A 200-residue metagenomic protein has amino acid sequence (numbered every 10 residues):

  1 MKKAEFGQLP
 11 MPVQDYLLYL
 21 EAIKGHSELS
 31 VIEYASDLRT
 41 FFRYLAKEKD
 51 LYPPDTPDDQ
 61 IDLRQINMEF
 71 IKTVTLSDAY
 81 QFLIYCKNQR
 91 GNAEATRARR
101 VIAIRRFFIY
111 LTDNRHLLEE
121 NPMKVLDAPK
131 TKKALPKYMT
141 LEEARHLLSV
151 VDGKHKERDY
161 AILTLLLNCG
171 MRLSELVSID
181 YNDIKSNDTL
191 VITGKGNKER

Functional and structural regions predicted by a protein language model:
M1-R200: Conserved catalytic core of the tyrosine transesterase superfamily
